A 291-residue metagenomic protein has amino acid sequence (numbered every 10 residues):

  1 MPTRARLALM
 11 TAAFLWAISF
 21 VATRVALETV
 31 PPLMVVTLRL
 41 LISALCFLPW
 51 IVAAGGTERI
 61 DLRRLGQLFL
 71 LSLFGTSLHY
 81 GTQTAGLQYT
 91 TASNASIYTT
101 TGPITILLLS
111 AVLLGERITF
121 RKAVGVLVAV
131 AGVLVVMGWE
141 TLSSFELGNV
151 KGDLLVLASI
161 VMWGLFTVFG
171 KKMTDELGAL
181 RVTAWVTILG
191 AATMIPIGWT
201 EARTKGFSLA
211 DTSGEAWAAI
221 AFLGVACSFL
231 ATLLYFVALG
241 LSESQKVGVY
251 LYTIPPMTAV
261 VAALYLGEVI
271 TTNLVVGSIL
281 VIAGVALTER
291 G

Functional and structural regions predicted by a protein language model:
M1-T37, F145-K172, L180, A192-P196: Glycine-/small-residue-enriched transmembrane alpha-helix faces in small-molecule transporters and effluxers
L9, R63-L70, I118-A131, D153 (+1 more regions): Cytoplasmic-side transmembrane-helix entry/capping segments in multi-pass membrane proteins
A13, V36-L38, A95-T101, V168-A192 (+1 more regions): Helix-helix packing/entry segments at the starts of transmembrane helices
L15, S19-F20, L48-T99, L109 (+2 more regions): Specific transmembrane alpha-helical segments of multi-pass solute transporters/efflux pumps, especially DMT/EamA
I18, A22-V25, T29, S43-D61 (+5 more regions): Membrane-interface helix-cap regions at the ends of transmembrane helices in multi-pass membrane proteins
T29-L78, T105, L109, M162-F169 (+4 more regions): Transmembrane alpha-helices of multi-pass small-molecule transport proteins
M34-L45, G75, Y80-V126, S159 (+1 more regions): Specific alpha-helical transmembrane segments that line the substrate/conduction pathway and gating interfaces
F47, F69, L109, I118-E140 (+3 more regions): Hydrophobic transmembrane alpha-helices of multi-pass small-molecule transport proteins
